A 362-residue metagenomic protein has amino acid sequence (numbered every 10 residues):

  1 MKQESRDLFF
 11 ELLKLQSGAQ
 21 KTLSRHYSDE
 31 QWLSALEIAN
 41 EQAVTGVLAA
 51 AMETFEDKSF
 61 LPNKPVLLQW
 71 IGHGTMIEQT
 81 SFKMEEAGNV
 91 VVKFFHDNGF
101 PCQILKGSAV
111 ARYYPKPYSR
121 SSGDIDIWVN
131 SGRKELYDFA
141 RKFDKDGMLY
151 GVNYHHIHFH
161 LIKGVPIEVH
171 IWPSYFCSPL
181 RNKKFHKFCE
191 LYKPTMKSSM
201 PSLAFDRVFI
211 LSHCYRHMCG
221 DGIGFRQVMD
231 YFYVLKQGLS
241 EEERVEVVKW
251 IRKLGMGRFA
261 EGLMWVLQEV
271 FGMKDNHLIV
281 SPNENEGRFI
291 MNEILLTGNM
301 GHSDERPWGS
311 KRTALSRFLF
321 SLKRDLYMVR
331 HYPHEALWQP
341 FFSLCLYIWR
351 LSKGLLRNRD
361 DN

Functional and structural regions predicted by a protein language model:
M1-G123, V129-N362: Conserved NTP-donor binding/palm subdomain of two-metal-ion nucleotidyltransferases/polymerases, i.e., the charged
